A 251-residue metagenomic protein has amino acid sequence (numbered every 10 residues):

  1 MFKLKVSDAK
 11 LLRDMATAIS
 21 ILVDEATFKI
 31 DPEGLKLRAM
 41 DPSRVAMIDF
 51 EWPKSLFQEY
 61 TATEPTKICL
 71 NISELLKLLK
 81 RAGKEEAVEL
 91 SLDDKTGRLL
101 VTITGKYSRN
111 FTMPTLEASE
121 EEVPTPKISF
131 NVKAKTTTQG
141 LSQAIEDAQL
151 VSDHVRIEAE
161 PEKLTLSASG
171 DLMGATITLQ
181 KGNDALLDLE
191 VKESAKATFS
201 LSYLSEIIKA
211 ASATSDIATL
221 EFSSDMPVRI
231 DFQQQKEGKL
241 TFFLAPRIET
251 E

Functional and structural regions predicted by a protein language model:
M1-S20, E25-L150, E158-E251: DNA polymerase sliding clamps and clamp-related checkpoint/processivity subunits
V155: Polyanion-binding surfaces on beta-sheet-dominated domains and ring/shell assemblies
